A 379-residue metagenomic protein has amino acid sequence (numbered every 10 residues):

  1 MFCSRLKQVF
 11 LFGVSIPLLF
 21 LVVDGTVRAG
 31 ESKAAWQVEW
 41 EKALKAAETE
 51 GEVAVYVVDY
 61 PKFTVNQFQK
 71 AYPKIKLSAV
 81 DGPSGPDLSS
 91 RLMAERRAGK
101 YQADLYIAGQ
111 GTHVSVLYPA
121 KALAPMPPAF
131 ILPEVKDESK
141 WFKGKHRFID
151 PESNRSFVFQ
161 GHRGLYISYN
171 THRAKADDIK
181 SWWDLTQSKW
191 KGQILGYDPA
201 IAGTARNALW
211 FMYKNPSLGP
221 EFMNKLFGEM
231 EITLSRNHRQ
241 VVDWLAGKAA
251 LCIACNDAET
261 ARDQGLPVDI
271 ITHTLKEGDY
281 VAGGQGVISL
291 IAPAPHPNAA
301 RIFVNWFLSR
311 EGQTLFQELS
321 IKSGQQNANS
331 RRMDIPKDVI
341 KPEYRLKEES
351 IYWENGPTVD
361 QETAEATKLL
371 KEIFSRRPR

Functional and structural regions predicted by a protein language model:
F2-V14: Bacterial N-terminal signal peptides that target proteins for export
L11-D24: Bacterial N-terminal signal peptides
A29-A54, Q69-K70, Q187-K191: Immediate post-signal peptide segment of exported/extracytoplasmic ligand-binding proteins
W36, L346-R379: Conserved C-terminal helix/tail region of periplasmic/extracytoplasmic solute-binding proteins
A54-Q69, S78-M93, Y101-A246: Extracytoplasmic ligand-binding site segments that recognize negatively charged/polar headgroups
T112-V116, A250-I270: A ligand-binding cleft/hinge motif common to bilobed small-molecule-binding domains
M223-G228, I232-S235, L266-A294, I335 (+1 more regions): Periplasmic-binding protein-like
G286-E354: Mature extracytoplasmic/periplasmic domains
